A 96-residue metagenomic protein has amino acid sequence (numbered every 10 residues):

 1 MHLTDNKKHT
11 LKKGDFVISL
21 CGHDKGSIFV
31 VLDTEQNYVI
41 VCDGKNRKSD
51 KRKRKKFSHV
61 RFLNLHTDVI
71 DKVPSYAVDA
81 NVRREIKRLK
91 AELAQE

Functional and structural regions predicted by a protein language model:
M1-K13, L20-C21, V30-E96: Ferredoxin-like alpha/beta domains used as RNA- or RNAP-binding modules
